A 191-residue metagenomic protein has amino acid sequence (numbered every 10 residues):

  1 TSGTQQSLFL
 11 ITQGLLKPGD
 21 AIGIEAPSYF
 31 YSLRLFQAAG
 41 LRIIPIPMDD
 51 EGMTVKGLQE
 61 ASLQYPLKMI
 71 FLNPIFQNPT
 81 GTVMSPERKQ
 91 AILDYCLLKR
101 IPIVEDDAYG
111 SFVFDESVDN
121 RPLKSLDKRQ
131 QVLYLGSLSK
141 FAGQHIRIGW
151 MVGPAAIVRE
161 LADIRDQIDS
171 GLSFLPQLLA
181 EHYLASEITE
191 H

Functional and structural regions predicted by a protein language model:
T1, S137-L138: Intrinsically disordered, low-complexity segments enriched in polar/charged residues with Gly/Pro, especially when
T1-R100, S111-F112, S117-R129: Conserved core of the PLP fold type I
Q5-Q6, Y29, I75-Q77, Y109-G110 (+4 more regions): Short, solvent-exposed loop/turn segments at secondary-structure junctions
I24, E105-D106: Active-site flanking residues adjacent to catalytic metal/cofactor-binding acidic residues
I44, V104, L133-L135: Hydrophobic/aromatic beta-strand patches that form the interior of the parallel beta-sheet core in alpha/beta enzyme
L133-Y134, K140-H191: PLP-dependent aminotransferase class I/II
